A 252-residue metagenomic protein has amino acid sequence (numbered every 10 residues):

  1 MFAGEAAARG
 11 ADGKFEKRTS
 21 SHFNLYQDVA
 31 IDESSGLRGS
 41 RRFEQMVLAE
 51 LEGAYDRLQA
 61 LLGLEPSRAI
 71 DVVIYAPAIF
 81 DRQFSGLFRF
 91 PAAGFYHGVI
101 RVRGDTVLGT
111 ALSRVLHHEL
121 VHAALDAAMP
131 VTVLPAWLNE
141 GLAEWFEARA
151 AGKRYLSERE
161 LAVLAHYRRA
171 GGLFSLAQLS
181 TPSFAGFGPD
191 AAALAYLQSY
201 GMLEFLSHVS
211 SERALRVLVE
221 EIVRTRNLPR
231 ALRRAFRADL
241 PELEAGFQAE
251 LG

Functional and structural regions predicted by a protein language model:
M1-R18, A238, A249-G252: N-terminal low-structure segments adjacent to metalloprotease catalytic domains across cellular compartments
E5, L25-D28, A54, E65 (+3 more regions): Low-complexity, intrinsically disordered/propeptide-like segments
G10-P135, N227-A231: Juxtacatalytic substrate-recognition/specificity segment
G86-G104, A111, P130-G252: Acidic/His/Gly-enriched intrinsically disordered linker/tail segments that often contain short helix/coil "MoRF-like"
